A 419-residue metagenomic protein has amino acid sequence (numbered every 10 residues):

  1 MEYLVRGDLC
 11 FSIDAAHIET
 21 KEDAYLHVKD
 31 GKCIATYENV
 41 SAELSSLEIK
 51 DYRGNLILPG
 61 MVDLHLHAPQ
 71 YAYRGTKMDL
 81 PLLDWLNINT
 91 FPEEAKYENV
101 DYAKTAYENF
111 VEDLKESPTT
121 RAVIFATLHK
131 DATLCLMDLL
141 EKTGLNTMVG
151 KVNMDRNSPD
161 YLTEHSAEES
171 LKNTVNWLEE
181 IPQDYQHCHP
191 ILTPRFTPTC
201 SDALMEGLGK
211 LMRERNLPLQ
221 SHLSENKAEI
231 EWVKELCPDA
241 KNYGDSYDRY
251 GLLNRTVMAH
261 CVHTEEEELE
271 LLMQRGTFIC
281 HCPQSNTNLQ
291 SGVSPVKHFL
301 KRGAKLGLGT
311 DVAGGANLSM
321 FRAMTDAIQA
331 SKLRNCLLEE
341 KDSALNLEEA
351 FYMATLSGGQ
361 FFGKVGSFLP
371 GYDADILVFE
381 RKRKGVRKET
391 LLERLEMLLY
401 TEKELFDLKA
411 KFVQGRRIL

Functional and structural regions predicted by a protein language model:
M1-E43, N55: N-terminal metal-binding scaffold of metallo-dependent hydrolase/deaminase domains
E2-G7, E43-W85, E108, K115-E116: Replace "His-x-His-based motif
D14, D373-L419: C-terminal cap of metal-dependent C-N hydrolases
R74-L145, S170-D184: Alpha-helical scaffold segments that flank or form the walls of functional sites
R74-T105, R156-E168, N226-L253, F278 (+1 more regions): Active-site gating loops and adjacent loop-to-helix segments of metal-dependent hydrolytic enzymes
L128, N153-R156, F196-P198, E225-K227 (+3 more regions): Active-site-proximal loop/turn and secondary-structure-junction residues that shape catalytic pockets, frequently
T133-A259: Metal-coordinating catalytic core of metallo-dependent amide/deamination hydrolases
R249-R255, V296-G385: His/Asp/Glu-enriched, well-ordered alpha-helical/loop segment that forms or immediately abuts the divalent-metal
